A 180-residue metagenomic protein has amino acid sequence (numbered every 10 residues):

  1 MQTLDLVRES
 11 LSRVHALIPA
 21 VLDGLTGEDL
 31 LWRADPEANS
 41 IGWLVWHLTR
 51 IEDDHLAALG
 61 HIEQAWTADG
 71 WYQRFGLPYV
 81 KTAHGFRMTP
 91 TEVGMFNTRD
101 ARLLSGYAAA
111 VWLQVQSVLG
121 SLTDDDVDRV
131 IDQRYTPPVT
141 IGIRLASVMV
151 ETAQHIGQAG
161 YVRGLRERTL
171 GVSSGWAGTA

Functional and structural regions predicted by a protein language model:
M1-D5: N-terminal export signals and maturation junctions of secreted/periplasmic proteins
R8-L22, G27-R87, L113, D128-A180: Short, contiguous alpha-helical
F86-G94: Phosphate/pyrophosphate-binding loop motifs in nucleotide- or prenyl diphosphate-using proteins
G94-A108: A short, structured beta-strand-centered segment in the mid-to-C-terminal lobe of catalytic cores from group-transfer
L104-A110, Q114, V118: Predominantly extracellular/luminal regions of secreted and cell-surface proteins, especially disulfide-bonded
S117-D125: Glycine-rich, acidic and aromatic/proline-enriched surface loops and short helix-turn segments that act as binding
